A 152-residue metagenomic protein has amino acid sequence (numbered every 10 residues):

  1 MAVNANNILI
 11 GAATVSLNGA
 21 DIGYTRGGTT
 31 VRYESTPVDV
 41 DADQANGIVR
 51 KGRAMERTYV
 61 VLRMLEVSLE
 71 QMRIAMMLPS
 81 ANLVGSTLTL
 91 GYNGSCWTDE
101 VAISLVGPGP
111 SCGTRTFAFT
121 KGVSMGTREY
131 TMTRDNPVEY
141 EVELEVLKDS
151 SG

Functional and structural regions predicted by a protein language model:
M1-I74, K121-Y140: Solvent-exposed edge beta-strands and adjacent loop segments that serve as assembly or binding interfaces
G19, G107, V146-K148: Residues on the solvent-exposed faces and adjacent turns of beta-rich solenoids used to engage binding targets
I22, Q71, P108-F117, G152: Short, surface-exposed beta-strand/loop "edge" segments at domain boundaries and coil↔beta transitions
Q44-G52, V84-N93: Short secondary-structure capping micro-motifs at structural edges
V60, W97-I103, V138-V142: Generic beta-strand structural signal
V67-Y92: Charged, amphipathic alpha-helical segments
T89-T131: Acidic, glycine-rich flexible loop segments
P137-G152: Protruding loop/beta-arch "assembly-hinge" segments enriched in small, turn-prone residues
